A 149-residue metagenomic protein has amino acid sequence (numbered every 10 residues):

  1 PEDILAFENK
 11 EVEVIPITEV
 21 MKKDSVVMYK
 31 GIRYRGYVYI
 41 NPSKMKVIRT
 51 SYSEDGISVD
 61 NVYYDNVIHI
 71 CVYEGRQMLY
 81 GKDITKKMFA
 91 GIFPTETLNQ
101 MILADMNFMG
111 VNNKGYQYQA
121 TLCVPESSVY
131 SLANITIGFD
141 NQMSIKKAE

Functional and structural regions predicted by a protein language model:
I4-D105: Surface-exposed acidic loop/strand-edge motifs in secreted or periplasmic proteins that form small linear binding
I68, Y116, A133: Residue-level detector of short, conserved catalytic/binding motifs and their immediate flanks
Y73-L79, F108-K114, T136-Q142: A short, structured loop/turn motif at beta-sheet edges
G81, V129-S131, K146: Short, solvent-exposed secondary-structure capping/transition elements
M88-S128: Acidic, glycine-rich flexible loop segments
L122-D140: Short, exposed beta-strand-loop hairpins at the edges of beta-sheets in extracellular/periplasmic proteins
N141-E149: A short, surface-exposed interaction/processing loop segment used at functional sites
